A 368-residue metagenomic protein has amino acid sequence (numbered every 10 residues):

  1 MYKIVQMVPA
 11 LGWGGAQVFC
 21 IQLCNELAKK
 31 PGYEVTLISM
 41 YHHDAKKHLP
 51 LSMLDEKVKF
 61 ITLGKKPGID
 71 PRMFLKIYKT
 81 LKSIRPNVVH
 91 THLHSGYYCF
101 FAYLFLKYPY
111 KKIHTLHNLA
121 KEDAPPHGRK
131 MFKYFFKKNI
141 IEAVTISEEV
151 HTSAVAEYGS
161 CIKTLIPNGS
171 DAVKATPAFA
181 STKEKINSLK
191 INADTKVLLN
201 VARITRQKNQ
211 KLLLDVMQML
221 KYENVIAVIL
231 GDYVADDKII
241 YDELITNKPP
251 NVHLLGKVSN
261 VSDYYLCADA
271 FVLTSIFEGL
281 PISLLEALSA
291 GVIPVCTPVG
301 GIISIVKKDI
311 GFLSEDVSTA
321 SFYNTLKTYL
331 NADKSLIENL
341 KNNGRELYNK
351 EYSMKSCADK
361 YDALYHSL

Functional and structural regions predicted by a protein language model:
V5-M7, N192-K208, L214-M217: Conserved donor-binding/catalytic core segment of Leloir-type glycosyltransferases
D44-M53, I226-N251: Short, structured helix-loop element that forms part of the nucleotide-activated donor/catalytic region
T91-Y98, L116: Short His-centered aromatic/hydrophobic patch
T176-I191, S335, K360: A short helix/loop element that forms part of the nucleotide-sugar donor recognition site in Leloir-type
K257, I276: Aromatic "clamp/platform" in nucleotide-sugar-dependent glycosyltransferases that forms part of the donor/acceptor
I293-C296: Short hydrophobic beta-strand element within catalytic cores of glycosyltransferases and related nucleotide-activated
K308, F312-A320, T328-K334: Conserved acidic donor-binding segment of nucleotide-sugar-dependent glycosyltransferases
S335-E351, C357-A363: A short, well-ordered alpha-helix in the C-terminal region of glycosyltransferases
